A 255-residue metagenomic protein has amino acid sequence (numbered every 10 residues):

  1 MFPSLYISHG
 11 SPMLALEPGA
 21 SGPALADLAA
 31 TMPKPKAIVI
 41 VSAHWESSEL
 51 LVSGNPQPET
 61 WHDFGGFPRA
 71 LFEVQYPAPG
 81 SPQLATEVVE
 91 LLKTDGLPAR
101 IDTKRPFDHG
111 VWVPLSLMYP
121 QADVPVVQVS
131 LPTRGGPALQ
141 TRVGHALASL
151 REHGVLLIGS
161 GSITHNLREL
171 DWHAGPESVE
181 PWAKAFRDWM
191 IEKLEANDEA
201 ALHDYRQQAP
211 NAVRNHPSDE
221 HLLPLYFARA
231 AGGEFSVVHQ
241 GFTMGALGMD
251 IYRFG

Functional and structural regions predicted by a protein language model:
M1-A99: A short aromatic-anchored loop/beta-hairpin motif
P3-I7, A37-S42, V129, L150-I163 (+1 more regions): Beta-strand elements within well-structured catalytic alpha/beta cores of enzymes that handle phosphate/sulfate esters
E17-A24, G80, L84, A138-R142 (+2 more regions): Soluble or luminal CAZymes and related metallo-dependent hydrolases
S21-T31, A138-H153: Long, well-ordered alpha-helical scaffolding segments within enzyme catalytic domains, especially pronounced
A43-E46, P56-P58, R105-L115, I163: Short glycine-enriched loops at secondary-structure junctions
L71-P79, S130-P137, A212: Flexible, glycine/proline-enriched loop segments at strand-loop-helix junctions that form or flank small-ligand binding
A85-L139: Internal, conserved structured core segments that host functional sites
E90, T94, V124-P125, G135 (+3 more regions): Surface-exposed, charge/polar-rich loops and edge strands
